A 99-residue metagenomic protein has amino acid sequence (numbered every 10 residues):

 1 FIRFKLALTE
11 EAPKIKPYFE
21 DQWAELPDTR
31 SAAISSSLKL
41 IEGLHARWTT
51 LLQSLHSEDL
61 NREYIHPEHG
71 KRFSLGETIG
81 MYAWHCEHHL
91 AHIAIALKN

Functional and structural regions predicted by a protein language model:
F1-D21, T49, E63-N99: Short, contiguous alpha-helical
D21-N61, Y82: Acidic/histidine-rich alpha-helical segments that form the ligand environment of transition-metal centers
